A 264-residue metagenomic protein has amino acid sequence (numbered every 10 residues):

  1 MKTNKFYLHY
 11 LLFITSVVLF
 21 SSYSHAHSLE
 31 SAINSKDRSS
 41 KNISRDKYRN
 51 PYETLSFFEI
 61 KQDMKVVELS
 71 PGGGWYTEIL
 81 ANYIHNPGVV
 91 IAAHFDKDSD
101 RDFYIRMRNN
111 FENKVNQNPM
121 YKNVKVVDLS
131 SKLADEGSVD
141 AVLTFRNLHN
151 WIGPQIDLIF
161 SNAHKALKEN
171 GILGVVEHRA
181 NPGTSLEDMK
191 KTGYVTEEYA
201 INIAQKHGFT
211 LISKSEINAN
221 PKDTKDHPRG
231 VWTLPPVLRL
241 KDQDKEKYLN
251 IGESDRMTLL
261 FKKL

Functional and structural regions predicted by a protein language model:
L29-K61: Class I SAM-dependent methyltransferase Rossmann-like catalytic core, especially the SAM/SAH-binding loop
Q62-G72: Conserved class I S-adenosyl-L-methionine
I84-H85, W151-G153, L167-E169: Helix-to-beta-strand junctions that scaffold the AdoMet/dcAdoMet cofactor pocket in Class I SAM-dependent enzymes
K132-V142: A short acidic, Gly/Pro-enriched loop at the edge of an enzyme's catalytic core that lines a small-molecule cofactor
D157-E169: A short glycine-rich, Lys/Arg-flanked "PGG" loop and its adjoining helix->strand segment in the class I
N170-H178: Conserved beta-strand signature within the Rossmann-like core of class I S-adenosyl-L-methionine
L186-I212: Conserved Class I S-adenosyl-L-methionine
Y248, G252-L264: C-terminal lobe and adjacent flexible extensions of AdoMet/dcAdoMet transferase-like proteins
